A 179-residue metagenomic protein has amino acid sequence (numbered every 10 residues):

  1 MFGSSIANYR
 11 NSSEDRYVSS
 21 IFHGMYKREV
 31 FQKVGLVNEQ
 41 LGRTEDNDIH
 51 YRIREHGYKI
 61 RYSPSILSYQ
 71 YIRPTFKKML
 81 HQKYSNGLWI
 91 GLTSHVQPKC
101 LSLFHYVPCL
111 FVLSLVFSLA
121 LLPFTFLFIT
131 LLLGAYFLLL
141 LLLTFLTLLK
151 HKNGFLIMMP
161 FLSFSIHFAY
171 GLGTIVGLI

Functional and structural regions predicted by a protein language model:
M1-Y17, I21-H23, Q32, V96: Short, flexible, basic/aromatic active-site loop/helix in glycosyltransferases
R16-Y26, G35, G42, N47: Short glycine- and hydrophobic/aromatic-rich loop-to-beta-strand nucleating segment in the catalytic cores
R28-E29, G57, F117: Short loop segments at secondary-structure junctions
Q32, N38-L101: Catalytic donor/gating beta->alpha subdomain of glycosyltransferases that bind UDP-sugars
K99-L110: Membrane-interface anchor segments at the N-terminal boundary of transmembrane helices in multi-pass membrane enzymes
F111-I179: Membrane-embedded multi-pass helical conduit in multi-pass membrane proteins, especially envelope-biosynthetic
